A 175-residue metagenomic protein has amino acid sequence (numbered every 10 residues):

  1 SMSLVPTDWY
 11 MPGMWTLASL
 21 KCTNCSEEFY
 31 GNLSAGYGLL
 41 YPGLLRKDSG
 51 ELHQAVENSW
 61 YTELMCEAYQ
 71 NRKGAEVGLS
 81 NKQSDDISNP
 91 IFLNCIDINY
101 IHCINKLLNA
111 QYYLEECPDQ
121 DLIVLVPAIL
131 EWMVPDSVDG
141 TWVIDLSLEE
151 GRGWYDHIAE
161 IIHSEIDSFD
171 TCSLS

Functional and structural regions predicted by a protein language model:
M2-S175: Secretory-pathway glycan-assembly enzymes, especially type II membrane glycosyltransferases that use nucleotide-sugar
